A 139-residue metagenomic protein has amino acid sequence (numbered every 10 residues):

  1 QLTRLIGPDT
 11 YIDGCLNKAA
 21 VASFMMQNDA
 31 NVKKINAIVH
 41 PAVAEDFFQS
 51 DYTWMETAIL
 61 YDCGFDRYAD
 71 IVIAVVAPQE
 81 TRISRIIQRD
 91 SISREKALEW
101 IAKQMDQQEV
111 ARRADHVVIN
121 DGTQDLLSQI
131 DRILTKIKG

Functional and structural regions predicted by a protein language model:
Q1-Y52: ATP-dependent small-molecule kinase phosphotransfer cores that center on conserved nucleotide phosphate-binding segments
T3, K18, A22, V32 (+5 more regions): A general structural signal for well-ordered alpha-helical segments in protein cores
R4-D9, R89-S91, I133-K136: Conserved AAA+ ATPase "sensor/coupling" helix adjacent to the nucleotide-binding pocket
K34, I71-R112, H116: A glycine- and Lys/Arg-enriched "phosphate-lid" helix/loop adjacent to the NTP-binding pocket of small-molecule kinases
I35, W54, A97, V118 (+1 more regions): Residue-level signal for inorganic ion chemistry
P41-F48, M55-R89: ATP-dependent NMP and nucleoside kinases share a basic, alpha-helical "lid"
R112-G139: A charged, well-structured terminal subsegment
